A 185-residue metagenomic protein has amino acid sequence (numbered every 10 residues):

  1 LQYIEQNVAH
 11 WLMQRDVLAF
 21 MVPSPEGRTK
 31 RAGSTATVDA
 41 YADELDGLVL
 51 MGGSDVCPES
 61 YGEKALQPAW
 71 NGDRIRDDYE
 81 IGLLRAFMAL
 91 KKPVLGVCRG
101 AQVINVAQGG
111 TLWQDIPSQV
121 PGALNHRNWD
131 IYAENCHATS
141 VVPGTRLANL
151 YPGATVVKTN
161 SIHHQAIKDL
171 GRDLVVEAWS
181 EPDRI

Functional and structural regions predicted by a protein language model:
L1-L95, N105-Q108, W113, P117-K158 (+1 more regions): N-terminal beta1-alpha1 cap of cysteine-dependent amidohydrolase-like domains
C98: Conserved G/P- and acidic residue-centered "switch" motifs that form tight phosphate/ATP-binding loops in soluble
A101: The feature captures the ABC ATPase H-loop/switch
